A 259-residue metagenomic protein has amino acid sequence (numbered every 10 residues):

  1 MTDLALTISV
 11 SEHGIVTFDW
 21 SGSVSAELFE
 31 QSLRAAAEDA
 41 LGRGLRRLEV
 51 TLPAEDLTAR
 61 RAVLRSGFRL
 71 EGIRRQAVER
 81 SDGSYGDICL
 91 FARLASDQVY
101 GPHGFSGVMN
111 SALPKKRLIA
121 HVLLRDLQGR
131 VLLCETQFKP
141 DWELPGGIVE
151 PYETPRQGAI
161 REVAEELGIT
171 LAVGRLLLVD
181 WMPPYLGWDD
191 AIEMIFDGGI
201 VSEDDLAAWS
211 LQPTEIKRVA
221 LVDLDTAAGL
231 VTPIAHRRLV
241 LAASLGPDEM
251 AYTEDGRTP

Functional and structural regions predicted by a protein language model:
T2-D3, G107-V131, P145-I148, V179: Conserved N-terminal beta-strand and adjoining loop/helix that marks the start of the Nudix/MutT-like hydrolase domain
S11-V24, F29, L33-R34, T51-P53 (+1 more regions): Conserved acetyl-CoA binding element of GNAT-fold acetyltransferases
A26-D39, R61, R65, P155-I160: Conserved acetyl-CoA-binding loop-helix of GNAT-fold acetyltransferases
L45, L52-R61, D126-E166: Conserved Nudix-box catalytic region and its N-terminal flanking loop in Nudix hydrolases and closely related
T51, R69-S84: Conserved catalytic-core motifs of GNAT/GCN5-like acyltransferases
G86-H121: Acidic, metal-coordinating catalytic segment for phosphate/diphosphate chemistry, firing primarily on the Nudix
P102, V149-A172, D180-A235: Unchanged
P140-D141, P213-P259: Nudix hydrolase/Nudix homology domain
